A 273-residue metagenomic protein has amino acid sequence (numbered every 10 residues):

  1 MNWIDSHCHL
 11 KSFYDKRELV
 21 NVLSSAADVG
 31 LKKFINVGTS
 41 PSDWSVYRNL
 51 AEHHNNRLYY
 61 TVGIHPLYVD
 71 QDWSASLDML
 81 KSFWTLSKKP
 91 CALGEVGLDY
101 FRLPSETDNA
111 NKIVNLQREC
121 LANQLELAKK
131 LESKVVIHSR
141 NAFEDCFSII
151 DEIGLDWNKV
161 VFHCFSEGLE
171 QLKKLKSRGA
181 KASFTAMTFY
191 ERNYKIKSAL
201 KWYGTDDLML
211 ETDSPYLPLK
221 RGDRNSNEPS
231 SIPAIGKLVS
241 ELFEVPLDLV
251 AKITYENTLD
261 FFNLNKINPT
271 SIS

Functional and structural regions predicted by a protein language model:
M1-S273: Mid-domain alpha/beta scaffold segments of enzyme catalytic cores
